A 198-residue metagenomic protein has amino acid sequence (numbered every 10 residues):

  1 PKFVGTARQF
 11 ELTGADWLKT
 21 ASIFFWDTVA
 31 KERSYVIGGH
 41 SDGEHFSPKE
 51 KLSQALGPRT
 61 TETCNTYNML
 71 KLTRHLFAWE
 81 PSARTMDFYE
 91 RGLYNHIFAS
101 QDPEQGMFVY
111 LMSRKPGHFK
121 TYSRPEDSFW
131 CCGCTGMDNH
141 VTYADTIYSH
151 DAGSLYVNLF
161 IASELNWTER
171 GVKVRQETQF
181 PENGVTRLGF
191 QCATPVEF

Functional and structural regions predicted by a protein language model:
P1-F198: Glycan-recognition and catalytic cores of secretory/periplasmic carbohydrate-active enzymes
